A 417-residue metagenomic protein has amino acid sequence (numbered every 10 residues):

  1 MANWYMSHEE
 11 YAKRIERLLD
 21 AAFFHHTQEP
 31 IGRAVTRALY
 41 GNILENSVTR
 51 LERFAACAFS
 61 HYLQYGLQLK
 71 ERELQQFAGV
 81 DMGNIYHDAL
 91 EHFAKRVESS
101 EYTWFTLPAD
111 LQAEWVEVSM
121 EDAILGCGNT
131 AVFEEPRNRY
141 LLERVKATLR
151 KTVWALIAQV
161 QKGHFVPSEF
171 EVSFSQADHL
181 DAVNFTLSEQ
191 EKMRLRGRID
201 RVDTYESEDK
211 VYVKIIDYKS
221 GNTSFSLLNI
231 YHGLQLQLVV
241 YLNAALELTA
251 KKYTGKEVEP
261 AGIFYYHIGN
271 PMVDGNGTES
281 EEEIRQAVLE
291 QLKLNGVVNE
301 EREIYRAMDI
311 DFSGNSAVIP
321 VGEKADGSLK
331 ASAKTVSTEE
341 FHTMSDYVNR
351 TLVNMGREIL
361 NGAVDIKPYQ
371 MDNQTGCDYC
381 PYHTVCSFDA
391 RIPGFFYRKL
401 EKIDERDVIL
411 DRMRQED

Functional and structural regions predicted by a protein language model:
M1-D417: Structural signature of nuclease core domains in nucleic-acid processing machines
